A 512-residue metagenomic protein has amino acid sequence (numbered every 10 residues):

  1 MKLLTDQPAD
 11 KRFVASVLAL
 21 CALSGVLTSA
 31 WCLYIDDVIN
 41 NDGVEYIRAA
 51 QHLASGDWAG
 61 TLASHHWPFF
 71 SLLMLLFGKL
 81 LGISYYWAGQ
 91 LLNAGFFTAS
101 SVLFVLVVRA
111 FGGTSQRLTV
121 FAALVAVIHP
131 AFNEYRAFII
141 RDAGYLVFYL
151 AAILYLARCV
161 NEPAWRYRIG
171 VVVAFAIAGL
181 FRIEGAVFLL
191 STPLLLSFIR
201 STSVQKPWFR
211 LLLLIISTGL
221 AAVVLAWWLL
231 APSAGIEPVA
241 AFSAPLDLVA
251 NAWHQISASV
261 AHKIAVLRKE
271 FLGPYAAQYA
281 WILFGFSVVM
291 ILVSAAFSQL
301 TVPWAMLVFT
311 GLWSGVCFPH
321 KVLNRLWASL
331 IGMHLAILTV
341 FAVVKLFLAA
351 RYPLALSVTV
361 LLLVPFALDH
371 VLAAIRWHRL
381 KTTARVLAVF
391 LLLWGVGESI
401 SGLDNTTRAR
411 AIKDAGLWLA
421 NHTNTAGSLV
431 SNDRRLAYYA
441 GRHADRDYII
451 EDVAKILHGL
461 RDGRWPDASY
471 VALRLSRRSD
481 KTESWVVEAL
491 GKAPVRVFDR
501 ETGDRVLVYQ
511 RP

Functional and structural regions predicted by a protein language model:
S24, F121-P130, E134, L154 (+1 more regions): Short helix- or helix-capping micro-motifs that position conserved polar/aromatic residues at function-defining sites
Y34-R48, T61-L76, I83-S84, A234-A241 (+1 more regions): Extracytoplasmic catalytic/substrate-binding loops of multi-pass membrane glycan-assembly enzymes
N41, H66-W67, A137-G144, A349: Short acidic/glycine- and proline-prone juxtamembrane loop motifs at membrane-interface regions of multi-pass membrane
A54, V108, L156, L387-Y438 (+2 more regions): Membrane-embedded, lumen/periplasm-facing catalytic core of multi-pass transferases that use lipid-linked donors
L91-G112, A151: Transmembrane-helix motifs of polytopic, lipid-linked glycan transferases
A110-G112, A152-R168, A178: Membrane-interface transmembrane helices that cradle and orient dolichyl/undecaprenyl
R117-V120, V173, L194, I215-L220 (+2 more regions): Signature aromatic-anchored transmembrane alpha helix within multi-pass, membrane-resident enzymes that catalyze glycan
Y279-N324, H334-L335: Hydrophobic, aromatic-rich transmembrane alpha-helices and their immediate juxtamembrane boundary segments
